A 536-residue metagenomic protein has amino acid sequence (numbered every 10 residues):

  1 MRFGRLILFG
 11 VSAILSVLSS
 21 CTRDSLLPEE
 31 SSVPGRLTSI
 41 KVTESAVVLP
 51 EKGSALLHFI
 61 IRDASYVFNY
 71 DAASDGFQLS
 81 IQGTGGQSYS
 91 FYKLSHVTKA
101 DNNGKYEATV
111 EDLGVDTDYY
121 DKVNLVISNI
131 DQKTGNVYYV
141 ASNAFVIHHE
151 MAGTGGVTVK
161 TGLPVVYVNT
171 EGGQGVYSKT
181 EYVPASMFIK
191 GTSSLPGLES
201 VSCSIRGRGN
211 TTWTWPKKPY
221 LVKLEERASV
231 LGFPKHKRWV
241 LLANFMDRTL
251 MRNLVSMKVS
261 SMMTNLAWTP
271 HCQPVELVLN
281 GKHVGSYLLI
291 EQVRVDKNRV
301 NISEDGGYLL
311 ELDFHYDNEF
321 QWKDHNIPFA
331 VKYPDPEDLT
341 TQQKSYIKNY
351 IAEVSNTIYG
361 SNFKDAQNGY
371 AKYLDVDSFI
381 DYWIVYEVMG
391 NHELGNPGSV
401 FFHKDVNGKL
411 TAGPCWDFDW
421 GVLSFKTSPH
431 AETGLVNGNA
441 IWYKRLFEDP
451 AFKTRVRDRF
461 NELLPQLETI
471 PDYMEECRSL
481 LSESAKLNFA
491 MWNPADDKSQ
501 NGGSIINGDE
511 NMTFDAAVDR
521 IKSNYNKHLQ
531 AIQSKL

Functional and structural regions predicted by a protein language model:
F9-V17: Bacterial N-terminal signal peptides
S16-K41, H148-T154: Bacterial Sec-dependent N-terminal signal peptides
G53-L57: Structural beta-strand segments of beta-rich domains
S88-D101, I205: Solvent-exposed serine/threonine-rich low-complexity stretches and specific carbohydrate-binding patches
A100-E111: Aromatic sugar-binding surface patches on proteins that engage polysaccharides or sugar-phosphate polymers
A152-M251, V255: Conserved NTP-binding catalytic cores of kinases and kinase-like/nucleotidyltransferase enzymes across multiple kinase
Q174-V176, V201, G209-T211, W215-P216 (+3 more regions): Middle-to-C-terminal accessory/interaction subdomains
L221-S229, H236-R238, A243-F245, N265-P270 (+1 more regions): Internal "kinase-insert"/substrate-recognition segments embedded within catalytic cores of ATP-dependent enzymes
